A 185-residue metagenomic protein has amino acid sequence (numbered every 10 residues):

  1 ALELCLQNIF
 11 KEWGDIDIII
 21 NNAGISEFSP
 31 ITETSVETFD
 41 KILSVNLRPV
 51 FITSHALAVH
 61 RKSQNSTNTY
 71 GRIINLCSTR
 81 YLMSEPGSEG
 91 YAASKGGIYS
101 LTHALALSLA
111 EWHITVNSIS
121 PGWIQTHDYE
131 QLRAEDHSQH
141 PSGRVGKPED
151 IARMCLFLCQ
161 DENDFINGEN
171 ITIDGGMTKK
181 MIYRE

Functional and structural regions predicted by a protein language model:
P30-I31, T38-L43, D136: Substrate-binding pocket helix/loop in short-chain dehydrogenase/reductase
T34, M83-A92, A104, R184-E185: Active-site loop-to-helix junction immediately N-terminal to the catalytic Tyr of the SDR YXXXK motif in Rossmann-fold
S54, S94, T102: Active-site helix of classical SDR
V59, L107-S108, D164: Alpha-helical segment proximal to the catalytic Tyr-Lys
S78: Residue(s) in the substrate-gating loop at a strand-loop-helix junction that position the organic substrate next
M83, N167-E185: Short C-terminal tail/terminal secondary-structure segment of NAD(P)H-dependent dehydrogenase/reductase domains
A110, T115, I166-G168: Short, small/polar-rich loop/turn modules that mediate ligand/substrate recognition or access, typified
